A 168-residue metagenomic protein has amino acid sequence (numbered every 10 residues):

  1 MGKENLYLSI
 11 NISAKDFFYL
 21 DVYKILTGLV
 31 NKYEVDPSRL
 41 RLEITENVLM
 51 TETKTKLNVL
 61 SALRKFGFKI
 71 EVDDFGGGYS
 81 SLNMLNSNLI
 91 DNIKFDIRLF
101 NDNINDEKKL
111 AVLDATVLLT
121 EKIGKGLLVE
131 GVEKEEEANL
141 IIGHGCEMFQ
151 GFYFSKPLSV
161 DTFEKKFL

Functional and structural regions predicted by a protein language model:
M1-I12, G28-S38, F66, E121: Helix C-cap/alpha-to-beta connector motif
S13-L20, R39-E52, F66-L168: EAL-family c-di-GMP phosphodiesterase catalytic domain
V59: Conserved functional hotspot residues or short segments at active or partner-binding sites across diverse domains
